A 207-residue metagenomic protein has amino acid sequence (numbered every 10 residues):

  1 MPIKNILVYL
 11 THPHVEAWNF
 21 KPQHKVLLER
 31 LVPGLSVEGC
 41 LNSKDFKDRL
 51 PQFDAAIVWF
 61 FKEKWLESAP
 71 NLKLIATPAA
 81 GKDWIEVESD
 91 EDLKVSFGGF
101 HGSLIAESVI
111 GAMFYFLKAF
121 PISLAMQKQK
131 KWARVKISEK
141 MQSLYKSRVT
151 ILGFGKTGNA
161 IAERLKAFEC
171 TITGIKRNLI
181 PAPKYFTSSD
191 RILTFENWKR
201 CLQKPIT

Functional and structural regions predicted by a protein language model:
M1-F53: N-terminal glycine-/charge-rich "phosphate-binding" loop or analogous flexible N-terminal tail
I3-I6, K73, Q142, K146-S147: Nucleotide donor/acceptor-binding cores
P22, C40-K44, W59-E63, R134 (+1 more regions): Structural motif corresponding to alpha-helix initiation and N-cap regions
K25, N42-S43, F60-K64, A79-D83 (+1 more regions): Short, polar loop motifs at secondary-structure junctions
F46-R49, W65-S68, Y185, R200-L202: Structural alpha-helical scaffold elements that stabilize or flank donor/cofactor-binding regions in carbohydrate
Q52-K128: Phosphate/diphosphate ligand-binding glycine-rich loop within oxidoreductases
K130-Q142: A short, basic/flexible loop-to-alpha-helix module at the beginning of a structural domain
E139-T207: Rossmann-like dinucleotide/phosphate-binding beta-alpha-beta segment
